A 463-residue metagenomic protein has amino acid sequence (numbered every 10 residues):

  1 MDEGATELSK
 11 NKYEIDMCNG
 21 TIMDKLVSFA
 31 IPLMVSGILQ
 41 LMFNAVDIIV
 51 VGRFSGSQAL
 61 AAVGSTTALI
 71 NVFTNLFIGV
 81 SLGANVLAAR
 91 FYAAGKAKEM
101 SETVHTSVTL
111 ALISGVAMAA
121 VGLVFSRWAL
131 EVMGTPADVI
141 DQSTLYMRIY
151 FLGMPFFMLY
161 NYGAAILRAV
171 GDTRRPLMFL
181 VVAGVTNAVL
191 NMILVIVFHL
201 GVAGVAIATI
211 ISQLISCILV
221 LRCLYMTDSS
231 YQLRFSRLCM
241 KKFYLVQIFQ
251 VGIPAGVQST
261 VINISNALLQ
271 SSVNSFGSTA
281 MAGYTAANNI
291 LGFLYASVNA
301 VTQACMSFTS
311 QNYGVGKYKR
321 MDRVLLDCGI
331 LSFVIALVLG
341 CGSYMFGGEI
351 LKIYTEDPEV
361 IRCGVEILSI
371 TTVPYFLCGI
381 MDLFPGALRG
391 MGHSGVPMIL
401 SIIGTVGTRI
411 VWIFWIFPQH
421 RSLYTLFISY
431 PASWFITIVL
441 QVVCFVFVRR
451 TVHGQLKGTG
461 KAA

Functional and structural regions predicted by a protein language model:
M1-A30, A88-G153, T186, V197-I253 (+2 more regions): Short alpha-helical transmembrane segments in multi-pass integral membrane proteins
N19, M23-M42, V46, L69-L76 (+8 more regions): Residue-level signal for short hydrophobic patches within transmembrane helices of multi-pass membrane transporters
D24, L39-Q40, F77-I78, M118 (+8 more regions): Alpha-helical transmembrane segments of multi-pass membrane transport proteins
S28-D47, I149, A183, S212-S216 (+3 more regions): Transmembrane helical elements of multi-pass membrane transporters/channels
M42-A61, L130-A137, I193-L200, T260-F293 (+3 more regions): Helix-terminus/linker motif at the lipid-water interface of multi-pass membrane proteins
A45-I48, A120, W128, Y162-I166 (+7 more regions): Alpha-helical transmembrane segments of multipass membrane proteins
L60-A120, F157-P176, G283-C341, M345-G347 (+2 more regions): Small-residue-rich hydrophobic transmembrane alpha-helices
S81, Y150-R168, P176-N187, V205-I218 (+4 more regions): Short runs within selected transmembrane alpha-helices of multi-pass transporters and secretion channels
